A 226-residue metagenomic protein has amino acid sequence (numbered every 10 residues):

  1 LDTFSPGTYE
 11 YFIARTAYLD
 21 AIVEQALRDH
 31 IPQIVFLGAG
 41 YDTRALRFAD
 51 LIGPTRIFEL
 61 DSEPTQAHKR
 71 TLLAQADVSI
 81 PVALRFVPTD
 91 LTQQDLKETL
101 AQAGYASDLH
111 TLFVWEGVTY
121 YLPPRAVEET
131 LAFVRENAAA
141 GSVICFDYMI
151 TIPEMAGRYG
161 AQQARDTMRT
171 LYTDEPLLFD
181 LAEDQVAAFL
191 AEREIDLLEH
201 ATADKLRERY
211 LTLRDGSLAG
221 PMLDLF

Functional and structural regions predicted by a protein language model:
L1-A39, T43-F226: Alpha-helical subdomain
